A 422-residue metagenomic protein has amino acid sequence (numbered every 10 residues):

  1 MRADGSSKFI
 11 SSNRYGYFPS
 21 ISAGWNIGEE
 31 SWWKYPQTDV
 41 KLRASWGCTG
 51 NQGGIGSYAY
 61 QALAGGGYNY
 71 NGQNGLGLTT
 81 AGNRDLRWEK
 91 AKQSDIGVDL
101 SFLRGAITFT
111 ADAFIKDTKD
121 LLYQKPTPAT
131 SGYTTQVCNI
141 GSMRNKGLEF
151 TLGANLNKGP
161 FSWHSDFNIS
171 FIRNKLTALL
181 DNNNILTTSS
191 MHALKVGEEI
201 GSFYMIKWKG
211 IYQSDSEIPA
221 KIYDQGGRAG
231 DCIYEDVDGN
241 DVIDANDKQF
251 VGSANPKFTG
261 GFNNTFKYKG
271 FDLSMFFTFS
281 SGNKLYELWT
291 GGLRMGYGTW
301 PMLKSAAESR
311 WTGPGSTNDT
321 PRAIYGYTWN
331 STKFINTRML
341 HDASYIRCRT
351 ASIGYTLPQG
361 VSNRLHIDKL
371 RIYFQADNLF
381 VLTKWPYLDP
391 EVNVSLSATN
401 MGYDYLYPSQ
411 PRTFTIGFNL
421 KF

Functional and structural regions predicted by a protein language model:
M1-F9, R14-E29, A91-Q93, F102-F109 (+5 more regions): Surface-exposed extracellular loop regions of Gram-negative outer-membrane beta-barrel proteins
S6, S280-R371, Q375-D377: Extracytoplasmic gating/loop element in the C-terminal half of outer-membrane beta-barrel translocons and assembly
G28-V40, L103-A106, N157-W163, L176-D181 (+3 more regions): Short loop/turn motifs that connect adjacent beta-strands in outer-membrane beta-barrel proteins
W33-K90, A106-M143: Solvent-exposed loop/turn elements at secondary-structure boundaries
T38-A44, I107-F109, W163-S165, I169 (+5 more regions): Transmembrane beta-strands of outer-membrane beta-barrel proteins
Y58-G82, P128-Q136, L186-E198, D238 (+2 more regions): Surface-exposed loop/turn segments flanking beta-strands in extracellular/periplasmic regions
A59, L63, I140-N145, S189-S216 (+3 more regions): C-terminal beta-signal and terminal closure region of outer-membrane beta-barrel proteins
C138, N157-A254, R294, G313 (+2 more regions): Conserved small-residue
